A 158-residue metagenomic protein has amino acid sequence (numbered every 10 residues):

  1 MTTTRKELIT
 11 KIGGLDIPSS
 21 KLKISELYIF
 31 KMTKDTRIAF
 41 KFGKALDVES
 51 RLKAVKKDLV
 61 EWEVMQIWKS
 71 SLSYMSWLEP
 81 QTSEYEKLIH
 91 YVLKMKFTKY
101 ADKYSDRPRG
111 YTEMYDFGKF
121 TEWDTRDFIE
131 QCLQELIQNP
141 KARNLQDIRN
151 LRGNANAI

Functional and structural regions predicted by a protein language model:
M1-I158: Non-catalytic accessory segments flanking enzymatic or RNA/DNA-binding domains
